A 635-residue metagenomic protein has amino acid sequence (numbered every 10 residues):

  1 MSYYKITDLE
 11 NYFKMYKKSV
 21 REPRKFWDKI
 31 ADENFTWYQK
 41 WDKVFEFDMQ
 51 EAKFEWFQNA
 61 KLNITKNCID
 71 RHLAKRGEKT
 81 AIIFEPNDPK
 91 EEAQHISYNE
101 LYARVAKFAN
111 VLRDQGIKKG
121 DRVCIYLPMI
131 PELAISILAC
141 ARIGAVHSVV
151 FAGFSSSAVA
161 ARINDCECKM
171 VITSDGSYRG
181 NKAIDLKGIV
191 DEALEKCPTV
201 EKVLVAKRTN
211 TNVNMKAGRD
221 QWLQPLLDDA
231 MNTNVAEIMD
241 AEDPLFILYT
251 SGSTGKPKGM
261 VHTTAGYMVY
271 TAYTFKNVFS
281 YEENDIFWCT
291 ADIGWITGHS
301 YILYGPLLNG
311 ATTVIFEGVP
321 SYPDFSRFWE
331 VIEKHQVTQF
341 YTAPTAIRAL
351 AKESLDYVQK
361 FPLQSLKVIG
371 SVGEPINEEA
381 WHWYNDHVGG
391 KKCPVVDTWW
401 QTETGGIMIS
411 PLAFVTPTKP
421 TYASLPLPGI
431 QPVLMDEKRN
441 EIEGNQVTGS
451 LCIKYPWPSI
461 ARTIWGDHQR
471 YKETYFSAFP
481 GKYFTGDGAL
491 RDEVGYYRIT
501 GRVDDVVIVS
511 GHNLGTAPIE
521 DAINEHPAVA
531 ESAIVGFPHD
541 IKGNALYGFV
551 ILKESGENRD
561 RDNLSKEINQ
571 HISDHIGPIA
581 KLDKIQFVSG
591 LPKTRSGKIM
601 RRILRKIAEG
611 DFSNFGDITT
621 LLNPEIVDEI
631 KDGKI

Functional and structural regions predicted by a protein language model:
T65, I82-L138, S155-A160, M215 (+2 more regions): Conserved AMP-binding/adenylate-forming core of the ANL superfamily
E78-T80, L204-V205, K216-Y249, K256 (+2 more regions): Conserved pre-ATP/AMP-binding loop-to-beta segment of ANL
L138, R142-P225, Q336, A343-P344: Structural core segment of the AMP-binding/adenylate-forming
V150-G176, V190, E333, F340 (+9 more regions): AMP-binding/adenylate-forming catalytic core of the ANL superfamily
K202-K207, I541, D574-I599, S613-K634: AMP-binding/adenylate-forming catalytic domain of the ANL superfamily
M268-I286, I296-T338, K352-L355: Conserved AMP-binding/adenylation subdomain of ANL enzymes
L308-A311, T338-T342, A351-P420, Q431: Gly/Ser/Thr-rich phosphate-binding loop
L425-G429, N440-Y475, L514-T516, F612: Conserved ATP/PPi-binding loop(s) of AMP-dependent carboxylate-activating enzymes
